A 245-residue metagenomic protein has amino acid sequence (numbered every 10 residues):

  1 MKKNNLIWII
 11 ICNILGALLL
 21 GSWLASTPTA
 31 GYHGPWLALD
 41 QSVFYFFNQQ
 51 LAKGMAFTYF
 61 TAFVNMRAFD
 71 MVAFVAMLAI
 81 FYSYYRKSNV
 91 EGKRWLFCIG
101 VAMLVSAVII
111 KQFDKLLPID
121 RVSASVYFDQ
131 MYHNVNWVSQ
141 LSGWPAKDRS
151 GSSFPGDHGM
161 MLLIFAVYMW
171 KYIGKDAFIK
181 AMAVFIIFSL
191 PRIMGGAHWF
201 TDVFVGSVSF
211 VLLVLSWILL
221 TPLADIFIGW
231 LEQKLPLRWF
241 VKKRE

Functional and structural regions predicted by a protein language model:
M1-A17, E91-V101, G159-M160: Alpha-helical transmembrane segments and their helix-start/interface "positive-inside/aromatic belt" motifs in integral
K2-A76, D114-A146, P236-E245: N-terminal transmembrane-helix/juxtamembrane module of multi-pass inner/ER membrane proteins
K2-W8, W137-E245: Membrane-embedded catalytic cores of phosphoryl/pyrophosphoryl-handling enzymes
L19-W23, M103-I109, V184-G196: Aromatic-anchored segments of alpha-helical transmembrane domains
A30-Y32, Y85-S88, K115-S123, G196-T201 (+1 more regions): Transmembrane helix-loop junctions in multipass membrane proteins, especially transporters and channels
F44, N48, L78-Y82, I110-P118 (+3 more regions): Membrane-water interface at transmembrane helix exits
A56-F60, G92, L96, G100 (+1 more regions): Hydrophobic, aromatic-rich alpha-helical transmembrane segments and their membrane-interface anchor motifs
A76-L116, V211: Interfacial segments of alpha-helical transmembrane regions
